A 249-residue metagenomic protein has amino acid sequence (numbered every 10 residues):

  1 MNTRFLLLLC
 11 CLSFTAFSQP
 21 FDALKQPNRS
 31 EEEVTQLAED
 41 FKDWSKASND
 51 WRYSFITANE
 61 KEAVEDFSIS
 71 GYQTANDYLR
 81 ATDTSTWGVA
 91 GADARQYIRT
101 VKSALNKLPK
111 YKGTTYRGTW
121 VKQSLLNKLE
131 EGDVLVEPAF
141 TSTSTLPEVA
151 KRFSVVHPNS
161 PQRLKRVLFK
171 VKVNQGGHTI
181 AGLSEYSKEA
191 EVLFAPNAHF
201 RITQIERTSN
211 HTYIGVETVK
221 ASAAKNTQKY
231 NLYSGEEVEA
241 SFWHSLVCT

Functional and structural regions predicted by a protein language model:
N2-L8: Sec-dependent signal peptide recognition, specifically the positively charged N-region followed immediately by
L8-L9, L246: Secreted/extracellular small peptides and ectodomain modules produced from precursors
L9-C11, A195: A broadly tuned, weak detector of single residues within folded domains
S13-T15: N-terminal signal peptide c-region/cleavage motif recognized by signal peptidases
Q19-T249: Mono-ADP-ribosyltransferase
